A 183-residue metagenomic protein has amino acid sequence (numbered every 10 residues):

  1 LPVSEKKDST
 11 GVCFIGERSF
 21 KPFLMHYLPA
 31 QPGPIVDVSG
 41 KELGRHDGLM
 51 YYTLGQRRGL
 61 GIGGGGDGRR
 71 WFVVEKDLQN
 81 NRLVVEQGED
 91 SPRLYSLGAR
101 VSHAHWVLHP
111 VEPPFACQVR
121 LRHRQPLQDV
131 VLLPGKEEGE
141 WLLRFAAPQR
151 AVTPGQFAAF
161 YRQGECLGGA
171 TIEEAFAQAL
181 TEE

Functional and structural regions predicted by a protein language model:
L1-E182: Nucleotide-activated chemistry modules centered on ATP-dependent adenylation/adenylyltransferase
